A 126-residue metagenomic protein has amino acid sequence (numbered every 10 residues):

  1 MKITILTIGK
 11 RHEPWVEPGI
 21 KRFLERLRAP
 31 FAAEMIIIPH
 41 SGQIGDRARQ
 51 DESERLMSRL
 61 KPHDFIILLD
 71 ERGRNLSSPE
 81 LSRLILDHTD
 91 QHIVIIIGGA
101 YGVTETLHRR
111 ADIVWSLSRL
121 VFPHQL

Functional and structural regions predicted by a protein language model:
M1-L126: Post-transcriptional modification and biogenesis factors for structured RNAs of the translation apparatus
